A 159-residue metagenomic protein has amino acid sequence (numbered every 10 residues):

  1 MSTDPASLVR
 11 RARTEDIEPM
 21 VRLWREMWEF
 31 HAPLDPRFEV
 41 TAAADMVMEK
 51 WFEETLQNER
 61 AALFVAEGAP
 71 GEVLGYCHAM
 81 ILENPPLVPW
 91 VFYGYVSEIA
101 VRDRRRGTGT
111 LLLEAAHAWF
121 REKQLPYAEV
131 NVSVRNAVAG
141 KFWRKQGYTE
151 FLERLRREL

Functional and structural regions predicted by a protein language model:
L8-R22, H31: A short beta-loop-alpha structural element at the N-terminal edge of CoA-dependent acyl/N-acetyltransferase catalytic
W28-W51: Conserved GNAT-fold acetyl-CoA-binding loop/helix
K50-V65: A short helix-loop-beta-strand connector motif used in the catalytic cores of GNAT acetyltransferases and, in some
V65, E72-I81: Conserved beta-strand in the GNAT
E67, V96-R106: A short, internal acetyl-CoA/4′-phosphopantetheine-binding micro-motif in the GNAT/acyltransferase core
E83-V96, F151: A conserved beta-turn-beta hairpin within the catalytic core of GNAT-like acetyltransferases that forms part
T110, E114, E122, V134-L152: Conserved active-site alpha-helix within GNAT-family acetyltransferase domains
R121-N131: Conserved GNAT acetyl-CoA-binding A-motif
